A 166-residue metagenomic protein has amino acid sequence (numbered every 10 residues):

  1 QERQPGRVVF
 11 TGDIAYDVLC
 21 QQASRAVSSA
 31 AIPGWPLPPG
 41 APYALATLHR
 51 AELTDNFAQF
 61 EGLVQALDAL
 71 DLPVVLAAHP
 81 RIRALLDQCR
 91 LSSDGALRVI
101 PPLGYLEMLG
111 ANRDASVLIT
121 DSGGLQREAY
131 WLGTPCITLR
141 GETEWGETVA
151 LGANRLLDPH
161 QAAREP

Functional and structural regions predicted by a protein language model:
Q1-T54: A nucleotide-sugar donor-handling region in carbohydrate enzymes
R7, L72-V74, P135: Residues at the starts of beta-strands that form the adenosine-phosphate
G40, A69, R113-D114: Alpha-helix C-terminal capping/helix-to-coil transition sites in glycosyltransferase folds
Y43-L97: Oxyanion-binding "anion nests"
A96-G104: Active-site donor-binding acidic/aromatic loop of nucleotide-activated sugar and phosphosugar transferases involved
M108-T148: A donor-sugar binding/catalytic signature common to diverse glycosyltransferases and related nucleotide-sugar
I137, G152-L157: A short acidic/histidine/glycine-rich donor-binding loop in glycosyltransferase catalytic cores
R155-P166: Leloir-type glycosyltransferase catalytic cores
